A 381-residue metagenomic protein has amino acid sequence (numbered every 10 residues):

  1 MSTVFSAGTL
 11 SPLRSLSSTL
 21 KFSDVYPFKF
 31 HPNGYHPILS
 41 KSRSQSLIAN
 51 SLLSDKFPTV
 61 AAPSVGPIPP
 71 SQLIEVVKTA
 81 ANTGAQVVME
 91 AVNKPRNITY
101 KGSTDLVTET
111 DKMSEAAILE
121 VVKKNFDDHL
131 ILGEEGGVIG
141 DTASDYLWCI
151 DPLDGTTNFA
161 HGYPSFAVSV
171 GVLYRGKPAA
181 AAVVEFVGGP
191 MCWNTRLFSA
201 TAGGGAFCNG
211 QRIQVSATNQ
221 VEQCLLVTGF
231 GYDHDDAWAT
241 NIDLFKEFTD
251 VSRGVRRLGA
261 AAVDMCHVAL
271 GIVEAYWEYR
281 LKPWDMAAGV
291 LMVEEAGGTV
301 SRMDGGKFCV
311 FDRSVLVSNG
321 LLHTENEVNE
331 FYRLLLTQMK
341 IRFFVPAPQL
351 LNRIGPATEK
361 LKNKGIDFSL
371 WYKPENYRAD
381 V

Functional and structural regions predicted by a protein language model:
S2-L153, G355, E359-K362, D367 (+1 more regions): N-terminal subdomain of lithium-sensitive/metallo-dependent phosphomonoesterases centered on the IMPase/IPPase/PAP
T3-V4, I213-V381: An extended, acidic
G84, V88, D111, V122 (+7 more regions): Residue-level signal for inorganic ion chemistry
T99, G140-T142, H161, P190-C192 (+4 more regions): Solvent-exposed alpha-helices and their adjacent loops that cap or buttress functional pockets in soluble metabolic
D111, E115, E134-E135, D151-D154 (+5 more regions): Acidic active-site catalytic centers that drive phospho-/nucleotidyl reactions and related ester hydrolyses
T142-G203, F207: DPxDG-like acidic metal-binding loop motif
